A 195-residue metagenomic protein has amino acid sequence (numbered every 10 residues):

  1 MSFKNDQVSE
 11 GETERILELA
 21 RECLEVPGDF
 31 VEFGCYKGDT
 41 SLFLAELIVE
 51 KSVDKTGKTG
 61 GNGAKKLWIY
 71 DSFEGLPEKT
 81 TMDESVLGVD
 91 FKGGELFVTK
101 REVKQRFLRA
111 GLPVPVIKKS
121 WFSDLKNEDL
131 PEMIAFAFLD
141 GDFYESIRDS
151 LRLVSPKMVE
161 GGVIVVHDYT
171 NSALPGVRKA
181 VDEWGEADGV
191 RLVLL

Functional and structural regions predicted by a protein language model:
M1-E10, L17, L24-L195: S-adenosylmethionine/decaboxylated-SAM
